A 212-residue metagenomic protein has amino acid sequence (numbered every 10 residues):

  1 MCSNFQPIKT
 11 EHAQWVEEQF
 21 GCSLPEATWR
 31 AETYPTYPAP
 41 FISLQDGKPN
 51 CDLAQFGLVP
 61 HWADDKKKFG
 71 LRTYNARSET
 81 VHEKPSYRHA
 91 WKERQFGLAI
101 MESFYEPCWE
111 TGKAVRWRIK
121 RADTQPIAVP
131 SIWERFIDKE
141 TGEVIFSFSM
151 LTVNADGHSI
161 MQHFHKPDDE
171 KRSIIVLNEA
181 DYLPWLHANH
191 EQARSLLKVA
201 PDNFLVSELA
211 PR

Functional and structural regions predicted by a protein language model:
M1-R212: Short linear sequence motif anchored by a di-proline
